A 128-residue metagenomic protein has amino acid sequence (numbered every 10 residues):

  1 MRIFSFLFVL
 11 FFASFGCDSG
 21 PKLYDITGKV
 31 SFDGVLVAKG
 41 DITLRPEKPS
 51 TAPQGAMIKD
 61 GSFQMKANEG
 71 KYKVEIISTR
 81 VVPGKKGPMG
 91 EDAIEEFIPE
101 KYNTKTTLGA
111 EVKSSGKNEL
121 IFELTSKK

Functional and structural regions predicted by a protein language model:
M1-F15: Sec-dependent bacterial lipoprotein signal peptides
G16-P21: Bacterial signal peptide processing site
T27-V37: Structural motif
V35-E47, E69: Short, ordered, surface-exposed loop/turn motifs in non-cytosolic proteins
P49-D60: Short, acidic Ser/Thr/Gly-rich low-complexity loop/linker segments typical of extracellular and cell-surface proteins
D60-K66: Short, surface-exposed beta-strand/beta-hairpin micro-motifs centered on an aromatic residue
G70-R80: A short, solvent-exposed beta-strand micro-motif common in secreted/extracellular proteins
D92-K128: Extracellular beta-sheet/turn segments enriched in Thr/Pro/Gly and aliphatic residues
